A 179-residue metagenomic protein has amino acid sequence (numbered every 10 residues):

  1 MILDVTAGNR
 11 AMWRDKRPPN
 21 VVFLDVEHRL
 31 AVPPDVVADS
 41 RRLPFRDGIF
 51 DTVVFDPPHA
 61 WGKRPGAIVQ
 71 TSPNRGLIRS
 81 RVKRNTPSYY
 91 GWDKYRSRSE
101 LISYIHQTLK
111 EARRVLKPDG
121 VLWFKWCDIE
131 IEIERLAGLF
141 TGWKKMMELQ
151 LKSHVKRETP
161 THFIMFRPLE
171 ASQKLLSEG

Functional and structural regions predicted by a protein language model:
M1-G179: Class I S-adenosyl-L-methionine-dependent methyltransferase catalytic core
